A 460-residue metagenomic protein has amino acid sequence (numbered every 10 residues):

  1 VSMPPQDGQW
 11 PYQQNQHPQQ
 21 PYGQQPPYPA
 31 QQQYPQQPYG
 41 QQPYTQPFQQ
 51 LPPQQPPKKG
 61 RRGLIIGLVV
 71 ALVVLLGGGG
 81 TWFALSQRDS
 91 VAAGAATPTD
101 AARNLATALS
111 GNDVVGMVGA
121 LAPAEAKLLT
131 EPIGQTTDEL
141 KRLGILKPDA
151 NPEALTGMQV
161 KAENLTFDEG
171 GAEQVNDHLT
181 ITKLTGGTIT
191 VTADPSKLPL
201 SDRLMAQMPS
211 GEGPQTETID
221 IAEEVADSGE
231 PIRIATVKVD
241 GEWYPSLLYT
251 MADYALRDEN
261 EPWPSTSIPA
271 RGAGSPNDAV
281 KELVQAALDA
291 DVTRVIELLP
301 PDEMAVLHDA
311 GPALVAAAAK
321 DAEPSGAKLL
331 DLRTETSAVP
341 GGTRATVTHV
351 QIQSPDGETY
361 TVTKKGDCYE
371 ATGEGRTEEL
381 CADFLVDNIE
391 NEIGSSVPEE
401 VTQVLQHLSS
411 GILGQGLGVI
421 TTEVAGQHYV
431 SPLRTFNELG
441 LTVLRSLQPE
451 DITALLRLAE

Functional and structural regions predicted by a protein language model:
V1-R61: Intrinsically disordered, low-complexity Pro/Gly-rich regions
S2, T188-T190, D194-R203, E217-A270 (+3 more regions): Short beta-strand edge/turn micro-motifs at domain boundaries
M3-P4, Q54, T136-A222, A316-L408 (+1 more regions): Surface-exposed, charged secondary-structure patches
P5, N15, Y22-Q31, Y44 (+3 more regions): C-terminal or late-domain output modules
Q55-A93: Hydrophobic single-pass membrane-targeting/anchoring helices
S90-V160, S265-E335: Core segments of small alpha/beta cavity-forming domains
A92-A95, T99, M117, T130 (+1 more regions): Long, acidic/polar, low-complexity amphipathic helices and coiled-coil-like
S409-L413: Short, Gly/Ser/Thr-enriched beta-strand-loop segments that form substrate-interacting elements of hydrolase/peptidase
